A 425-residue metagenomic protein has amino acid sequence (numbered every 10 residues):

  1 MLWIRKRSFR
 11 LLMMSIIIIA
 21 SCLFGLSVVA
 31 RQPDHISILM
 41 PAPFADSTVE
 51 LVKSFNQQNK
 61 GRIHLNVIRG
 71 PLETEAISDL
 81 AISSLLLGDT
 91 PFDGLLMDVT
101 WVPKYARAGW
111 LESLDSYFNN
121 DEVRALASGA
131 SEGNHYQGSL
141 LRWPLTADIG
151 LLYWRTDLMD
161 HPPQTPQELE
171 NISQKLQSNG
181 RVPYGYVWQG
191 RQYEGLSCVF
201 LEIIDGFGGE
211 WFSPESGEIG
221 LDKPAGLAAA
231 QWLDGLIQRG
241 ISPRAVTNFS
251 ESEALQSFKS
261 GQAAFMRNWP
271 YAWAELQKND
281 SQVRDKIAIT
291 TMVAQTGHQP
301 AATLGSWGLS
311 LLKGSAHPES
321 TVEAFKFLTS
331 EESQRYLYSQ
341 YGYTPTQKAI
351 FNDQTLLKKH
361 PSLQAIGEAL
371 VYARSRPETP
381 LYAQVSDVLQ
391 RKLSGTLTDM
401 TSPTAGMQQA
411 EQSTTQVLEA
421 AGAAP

Functional and structural regions predicted by a protein language model:
L2, E368-P425: Conserved C-terminal helix/tail region of periplasmic/extracytoplasmic solute-binding proteins
R31, I287-T290, S339-R391, G395: Long, aromatic- and glycine/proline-rich binding clefts that accommodate carbohydrate-like moieties
S54, K60-L126, H135, T156-D157 (+3 more regions): Extracytoplasmic "Venus flytrap"/periplasmic binding protein-like
M97-I149, H161-Q164, E168-I172, V199 (+3 more regions): Hinge/lid segment of periplasmic solute-binding proteins
S116-L126, V187-R191, G209-A230, K278-Q282 (+3 more regions): Short, solvent-exposed loop/beta-turn-alpha elements that line the ligand-binding surface or hinge of extracytoplasmic
G138, G235-I241, A272, K278-Y343 (+2 more regions): Extracytoplasmic/periplasmic substrate-recognition and gating elements
S139-L145, G150, E170-I219, A225 (+1 more regions): Extracytoplasmic/periplasmic solute-binding protein
I172-K175, S216-T247, M292: Glycine-centered hinge/linker elements that transmit conformational signals in sensory and ligand-binding systems
